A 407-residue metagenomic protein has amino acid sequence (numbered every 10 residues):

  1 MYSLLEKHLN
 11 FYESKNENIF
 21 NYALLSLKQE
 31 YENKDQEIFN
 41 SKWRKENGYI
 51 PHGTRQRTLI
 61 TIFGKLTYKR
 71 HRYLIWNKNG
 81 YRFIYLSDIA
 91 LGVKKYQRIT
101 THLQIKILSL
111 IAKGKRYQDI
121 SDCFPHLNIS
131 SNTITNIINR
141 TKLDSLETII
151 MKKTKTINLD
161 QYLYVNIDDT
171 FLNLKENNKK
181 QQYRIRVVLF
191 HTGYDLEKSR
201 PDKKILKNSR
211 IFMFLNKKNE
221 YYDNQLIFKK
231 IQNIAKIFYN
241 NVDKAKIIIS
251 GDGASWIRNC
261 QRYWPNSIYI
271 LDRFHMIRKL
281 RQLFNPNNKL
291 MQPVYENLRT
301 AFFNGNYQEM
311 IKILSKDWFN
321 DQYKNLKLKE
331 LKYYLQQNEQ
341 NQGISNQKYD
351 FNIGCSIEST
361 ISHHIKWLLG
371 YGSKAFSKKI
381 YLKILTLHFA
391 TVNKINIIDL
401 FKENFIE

Functional and structural regions predicted by a protein language model:
M1-Q29, I75-E407: Catalytic center-proximal scaffold of phosphoryl-transfer enzymes
L24-I99: Basic, low-complexity segments
